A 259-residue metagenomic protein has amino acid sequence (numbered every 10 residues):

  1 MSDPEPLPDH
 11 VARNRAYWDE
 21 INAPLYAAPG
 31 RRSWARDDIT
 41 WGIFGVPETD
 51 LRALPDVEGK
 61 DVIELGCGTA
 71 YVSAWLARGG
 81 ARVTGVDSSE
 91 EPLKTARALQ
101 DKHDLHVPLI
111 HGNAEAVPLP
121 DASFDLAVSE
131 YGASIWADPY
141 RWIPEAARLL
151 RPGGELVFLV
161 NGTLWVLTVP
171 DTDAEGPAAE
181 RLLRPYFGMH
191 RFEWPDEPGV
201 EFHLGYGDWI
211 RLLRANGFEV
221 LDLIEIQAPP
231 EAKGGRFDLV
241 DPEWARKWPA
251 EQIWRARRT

Functional and structural regions predicted by a protein language model:
M1-A35: N-terminal, positively charged/glycine-rich alpha-helical extensions of SAM-dependent methyltransferases
R31-K60: Conserved alpha-helix/loop element of class I SAM-dependent methyltransferases that forms part of the SAM/SAH-binding
D61-A116: Class I SAM-dependent methyltransferase SAM/SAH-binding core
E115-L126: A short acidic, Gly/Pro-enriched loop at the edge of an enzyme's catalytic core that lines a small-molecule cofactor
L126-Y140: A short SAM/SAH-binding and catalytic strip from SAM-dependent methyltransferases
Y140-E155: A short glycine-rich, Lys/Arg-flanked "PGG" loop and its adjoining helix->strand segment in the class I
E155-H190: Conserved class I S-adenosyl-L-methionine
V200-L223: Short alpha-helix
